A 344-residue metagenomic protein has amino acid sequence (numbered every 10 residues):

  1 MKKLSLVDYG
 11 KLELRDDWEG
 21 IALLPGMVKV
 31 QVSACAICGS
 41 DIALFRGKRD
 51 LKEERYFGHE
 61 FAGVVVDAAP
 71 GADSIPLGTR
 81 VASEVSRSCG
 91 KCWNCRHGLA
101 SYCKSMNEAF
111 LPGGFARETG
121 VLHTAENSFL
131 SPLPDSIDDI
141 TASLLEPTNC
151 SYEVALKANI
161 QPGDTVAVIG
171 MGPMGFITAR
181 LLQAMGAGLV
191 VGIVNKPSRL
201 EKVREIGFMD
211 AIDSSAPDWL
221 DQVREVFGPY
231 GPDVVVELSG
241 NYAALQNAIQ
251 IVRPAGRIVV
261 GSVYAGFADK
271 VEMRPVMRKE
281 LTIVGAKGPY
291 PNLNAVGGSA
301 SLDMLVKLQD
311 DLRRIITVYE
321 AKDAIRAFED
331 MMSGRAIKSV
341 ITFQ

Functional and structural regions predicted by a protein language model:
K3, Q246-Q250, P254, A295-Q344: C-terminal hydrophobic helical "lid"/dimerization subdomain of Rossmann-like NAD(P)H-dependent oxidoreductases
K3-A22, I37-D67, A82, A100-P112: N-terminal glycine-rich cofactor-binding segment
I21-C35, K48-R96, P134-S136: Glycine-rich beta-strand-centered segment in the early N-terminal region that forms part of a ligand/cofactor-binding
C89-I169: NAD(P)H dinucleotide-binding glycine-rich loop of Rossmann-like/cofactor-binding domains, especially the beta1-alpha1
D135-A216: Mid-domain Rossmann-like dinucleotide-binding core that forms the NAD(H)/NADP(H) cofactor-binding site
L220-E225, P229, F267-T317, I325-R326: C-terminal substrate-binding/catalytic core of Rossmann-like NAD(P)-dependent dehydrogenases/reductases
V252-A268, V284: ADP-ribose/adenylate-binding Rossmann-like module
